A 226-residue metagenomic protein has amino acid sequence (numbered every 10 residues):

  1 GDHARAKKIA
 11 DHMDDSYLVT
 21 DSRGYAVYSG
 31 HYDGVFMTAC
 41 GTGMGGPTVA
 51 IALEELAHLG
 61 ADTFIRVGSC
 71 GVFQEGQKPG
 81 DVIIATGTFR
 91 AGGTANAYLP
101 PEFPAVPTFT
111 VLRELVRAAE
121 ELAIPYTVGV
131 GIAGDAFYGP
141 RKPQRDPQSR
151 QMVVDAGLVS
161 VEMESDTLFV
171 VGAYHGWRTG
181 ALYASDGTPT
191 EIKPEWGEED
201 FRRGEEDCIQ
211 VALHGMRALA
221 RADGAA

Functional and structural regions predicted by a protein language model:
G1-E114: Metabolite-binding pocket within alpha/beta catalytic cores that recognizes anionic/polar moieties
D15-D21, A123-V130, L219-A226: Flexible, glycine/charged-enriched surface loops at secondary-structure junctions
D62-T63, V159, R178: Short acidic/polar active-site loop segments enriched in Thr and Asp
A105-D155: Active-site rim beta-loop-alpha module in soluble metabolic enzymes
E114-L122, V171, V211-A222: Generic non-transmembrane alpha-helical segments
D166-D200: Zn-dependent metallopeptidase/amidohydrolase metal-coordination segment
P189-A226: His/Asp/Glu-rich mid-to-C-terminal helical/loop segments that flank catalytic regions of hydrolases
